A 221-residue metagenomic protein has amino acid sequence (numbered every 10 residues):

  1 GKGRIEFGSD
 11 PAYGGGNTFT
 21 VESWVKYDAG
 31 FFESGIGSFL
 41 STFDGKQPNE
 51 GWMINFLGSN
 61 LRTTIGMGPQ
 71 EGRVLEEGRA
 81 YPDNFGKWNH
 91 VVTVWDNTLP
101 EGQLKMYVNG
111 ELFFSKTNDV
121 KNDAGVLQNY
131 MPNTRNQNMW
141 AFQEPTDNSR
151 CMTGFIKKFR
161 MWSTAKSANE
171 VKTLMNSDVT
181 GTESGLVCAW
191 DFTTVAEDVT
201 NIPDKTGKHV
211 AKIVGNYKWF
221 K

Functional and structural regions predicted by a protein language model:
G1-F19, R73-P82, T146, M175-G181: Short surface loop/edge beta-strand patches of beta-sandwich-type extracellular domains that form ligand-contact sites
G1-G3, D10, Y130, M175-K221: Extracytoplasmic low-complexity segments
G1-T64, T98-Q103, T164-V171: Extracellular glycan-recognition modules
V21-Y27, V91-T93, A141, I156-M161 (+1 more regions): Short hydrophobic/aromatic patches on beta-strands that form ligand-binding or substrate-lining surfaces
T63-H90: Short, aromatic/His-centered strand-loop micro-motif at the edge of beta-sheets
G86-N97, M106, R160: Short tryptophan-centered beta-strand motifs in secreted/extracellular beta-sheet-rich domains of glycan-recognition
V108-N136: Short, solvent-exposed beta-strand-to-loop segments that form ligand-recognition rims of beta-rich domains
N129-R160, K166-D178, K221: Extracellular glycan-interaction patches encoded by glycine-rich segments
